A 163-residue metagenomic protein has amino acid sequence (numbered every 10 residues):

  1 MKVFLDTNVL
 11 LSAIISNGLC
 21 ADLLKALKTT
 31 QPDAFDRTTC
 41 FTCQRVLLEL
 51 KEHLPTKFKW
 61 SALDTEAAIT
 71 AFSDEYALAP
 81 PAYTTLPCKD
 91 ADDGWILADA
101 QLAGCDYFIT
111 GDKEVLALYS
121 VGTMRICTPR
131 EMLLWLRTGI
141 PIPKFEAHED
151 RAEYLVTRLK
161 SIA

Functional and structural regions predicted by a protein language model:
M1-T42: Short, well-structured N-terminal submotif of metal-dependent ribonuclease cores
M1-V3, Y107, T123: The start of beta-strands in P-loop NTPase/AAA+ ATPase cores
L10-L11, L47-L48, V115-A117: Short, active-site-adjacent cap segments at secondary-structure transitions
S12-A13, Y83-K89: Short, flexible loop segments at the rims of nucleotide/cofactor-binding pockets, characterized by
K28-T84, E153-I162: PIN-domain endoribonuclease scaffold, especially VapC-family toxins
Q44, G111-K113: Short secondary-structure boundary segments
D90-Y107, E114: Acidic, metal-associated active-site segment
K113-A163: Acidic, PIN/NYN-like endoribonuclease modules and their adjacent C-terminal/linker elements
